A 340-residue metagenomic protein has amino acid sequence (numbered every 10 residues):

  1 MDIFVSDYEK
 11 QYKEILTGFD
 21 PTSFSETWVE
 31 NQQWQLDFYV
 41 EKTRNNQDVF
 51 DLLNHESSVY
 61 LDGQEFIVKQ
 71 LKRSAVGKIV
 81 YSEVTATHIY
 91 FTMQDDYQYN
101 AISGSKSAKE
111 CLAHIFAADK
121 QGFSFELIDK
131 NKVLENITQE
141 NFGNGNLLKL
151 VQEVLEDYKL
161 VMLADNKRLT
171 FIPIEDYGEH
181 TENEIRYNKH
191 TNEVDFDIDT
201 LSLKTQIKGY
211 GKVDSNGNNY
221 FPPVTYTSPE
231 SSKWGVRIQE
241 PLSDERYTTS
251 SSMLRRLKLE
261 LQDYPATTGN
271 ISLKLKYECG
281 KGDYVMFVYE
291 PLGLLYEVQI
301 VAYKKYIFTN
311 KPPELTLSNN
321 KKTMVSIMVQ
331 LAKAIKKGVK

Functional and structural regions predicted by a protein language model:
M1-N31, R186-T200: Solvent-exposed edge beta-strands and adjacent loop segments that serve as assembly or binding interfaces
D2-F4, E179-Q299, K304-N310, K322-V325 (+1 more regions): Acidic, small/polar-enriched beta strand-loop surface segments
F19-V29, K69-V76, V301-K304: Short amphipathic beta-strand and strand-loop transition segments with alternating hydrophobic
E26-R44, I79-F91, G209, L259 (+3 more regions): Oligomerization/assembly interface segments of phage tail-like spikes and tubes
N45-E126: Surface-exposed cap/loop segments at beta↔alpha junctions
K72-M93, L127-K204, K208, V213 (+1 more regions): Short beta-strand-centered interaction patches in the first periplasmic/extracellular domains of large envelope
I89-T92, G104-E110, K321-K340: Cys-His-centered catalytic/binding microenvironment captured across papain-like cysteine peptidases and homologous
K109-A113, L148-V151, Q206-I207, L254 (+1 more regions): Extracytoplasmic/secreted envelope proteins and their assembly/folding machinery, especially bacterial periplasmic
